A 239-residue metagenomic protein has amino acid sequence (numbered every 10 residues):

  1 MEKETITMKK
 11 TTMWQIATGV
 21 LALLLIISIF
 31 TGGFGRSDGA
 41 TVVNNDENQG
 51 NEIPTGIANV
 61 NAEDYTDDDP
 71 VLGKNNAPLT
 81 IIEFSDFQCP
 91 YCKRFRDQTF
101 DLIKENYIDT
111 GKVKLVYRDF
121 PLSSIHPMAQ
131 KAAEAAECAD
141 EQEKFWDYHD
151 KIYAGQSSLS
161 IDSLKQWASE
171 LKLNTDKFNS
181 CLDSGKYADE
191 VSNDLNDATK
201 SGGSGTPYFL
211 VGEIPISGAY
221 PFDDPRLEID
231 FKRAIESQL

Functional and structural regions predicted by a protein language model:
E2-G50, F100, Q166-L239: C-terminal cap of thioredoxin/glutaredoxin-like
N45-D69: N-terminal low-complexity, Pro/Thr/Ser-rich intrinsically disordered segments that act as propeptides or flexible
A62-L79, Y107: A short beta-strand-turn-helix
V71-L72, L159, I216: Short clusters of hydrophobic/aromatic residues that line enzyme substrate/ligand-binding pockets
A77, I82-S169, N174, S201-S204 (+1 more regions): Structural alpha/beta surface segment adjacent to cysteine/selenocysteine redox centers across thiol/disulfide enzymes
